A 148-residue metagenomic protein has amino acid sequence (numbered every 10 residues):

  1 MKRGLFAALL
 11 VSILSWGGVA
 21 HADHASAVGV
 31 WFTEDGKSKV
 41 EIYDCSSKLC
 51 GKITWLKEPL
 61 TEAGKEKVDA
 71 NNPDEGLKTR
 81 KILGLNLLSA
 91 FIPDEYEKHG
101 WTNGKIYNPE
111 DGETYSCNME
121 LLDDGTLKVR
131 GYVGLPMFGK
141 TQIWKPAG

Functional and structural regions predicted by a protein language model:
M1-G4: Positively charged n-region of N-terminal signal peptides that target proteins for export
A7-W16: Bacterial N-terminal signal peptides
W16-D23: Sec/Tat signal peptide C-region and signal peptidase I cleavage site
A25-K39, K140-G148: K/E-rich alpha-helical interaction surfaces of small helical-bundle regulatory domains
V28, E34-S116: Central antiparallel beta-sheet cores of small beta-barrel/beta-sandwich binding domains
C45, L122-D123: Structural motif
Y96, P109, E120, V133-P136: Short polar/acidic secondary-structure junctions
D124-T126, V133-G148: Edge beta-strand at a domain terminus
